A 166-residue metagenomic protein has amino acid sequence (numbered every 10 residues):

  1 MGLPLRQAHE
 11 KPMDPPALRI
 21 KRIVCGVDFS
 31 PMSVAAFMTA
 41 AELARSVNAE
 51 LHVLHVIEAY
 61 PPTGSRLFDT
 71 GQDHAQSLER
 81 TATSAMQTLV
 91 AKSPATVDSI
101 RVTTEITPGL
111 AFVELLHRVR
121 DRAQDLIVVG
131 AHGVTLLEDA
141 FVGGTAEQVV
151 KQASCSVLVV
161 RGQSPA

Functional and structural regions predicted by a protein language model:
M1-L18, M32, A91-I127, S164-A166: Structural beta-alpha unit
D14-Q72: Small/aliphatic-rich secondary-structure junction motif
H52-L54, T103-T107, L158: General small-molecule cofactor/ligand-binding pocket signal
F68-Q72, R122, T145-A146: Short, hinge-like loop/turn segments at secondary-structure boundaries
G71-S84: A short acidic, glycine-rich active-site loop that binds or catalyzes chemistry on phosphate/adenosine moieties
L126-Q148, G162-A166: Glycine-rich, Arg-bearing micro-motifs that act as flexible, cationic patches
